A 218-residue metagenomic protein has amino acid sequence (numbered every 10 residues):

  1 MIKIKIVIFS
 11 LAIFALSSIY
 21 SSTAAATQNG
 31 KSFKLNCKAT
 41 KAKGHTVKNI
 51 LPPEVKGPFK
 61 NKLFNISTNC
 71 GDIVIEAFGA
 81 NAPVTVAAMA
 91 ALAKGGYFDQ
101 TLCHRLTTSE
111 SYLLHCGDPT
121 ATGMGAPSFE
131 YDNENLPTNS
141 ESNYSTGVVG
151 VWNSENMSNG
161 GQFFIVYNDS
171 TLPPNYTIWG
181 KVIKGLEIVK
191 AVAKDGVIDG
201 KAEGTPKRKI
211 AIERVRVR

Functional and structural regions predicted by a protein language model:
M1-F9: Bacterial N-terminal signal peptides that target proteins for export
S10-S18: Bacterial N-terminal signal peptides
S21-R218: Cyclophilin-like peptidyl-prolyl cis-trans isomerases
